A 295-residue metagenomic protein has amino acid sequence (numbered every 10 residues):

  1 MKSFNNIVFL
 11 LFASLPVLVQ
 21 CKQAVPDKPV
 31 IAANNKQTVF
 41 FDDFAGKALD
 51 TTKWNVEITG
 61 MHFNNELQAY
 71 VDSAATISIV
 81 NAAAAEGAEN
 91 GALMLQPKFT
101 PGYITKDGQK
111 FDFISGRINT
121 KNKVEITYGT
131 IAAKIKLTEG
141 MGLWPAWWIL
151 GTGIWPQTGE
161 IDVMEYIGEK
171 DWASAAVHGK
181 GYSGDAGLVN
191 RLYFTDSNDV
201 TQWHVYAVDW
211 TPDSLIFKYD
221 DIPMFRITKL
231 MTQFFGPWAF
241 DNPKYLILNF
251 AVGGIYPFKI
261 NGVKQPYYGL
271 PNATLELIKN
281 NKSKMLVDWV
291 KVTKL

Functional and structural regions predicted by a protein language model:
M1-K28: Bacterial Sec-dependent N-terminal signal peptides
Q23-L295: GH16 jelly-roll
